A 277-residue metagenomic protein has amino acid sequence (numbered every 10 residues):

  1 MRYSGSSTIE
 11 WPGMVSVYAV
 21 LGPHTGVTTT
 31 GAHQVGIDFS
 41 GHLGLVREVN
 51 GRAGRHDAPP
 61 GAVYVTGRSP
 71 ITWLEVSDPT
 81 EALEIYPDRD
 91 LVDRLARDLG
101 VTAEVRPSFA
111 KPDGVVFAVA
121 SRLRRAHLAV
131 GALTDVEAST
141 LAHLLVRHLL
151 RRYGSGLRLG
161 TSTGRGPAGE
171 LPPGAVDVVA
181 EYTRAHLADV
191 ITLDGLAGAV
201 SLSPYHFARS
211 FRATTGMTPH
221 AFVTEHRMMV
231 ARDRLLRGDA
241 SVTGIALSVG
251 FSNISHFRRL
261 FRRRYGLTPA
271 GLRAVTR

Functional and structural regions predicted by a protein language model:
M1-V105, R125, V130-G131, D135: N-terminal regulatory/effector-sensing and dimerization cores that precede helix-turn-helix DNA-binding domains
D90-R94, D98, E104-E181, A185 (+1 more regions): An amphipathic alpha-helical interaction segment
A132, V190, D239-S241: Residue at a beta-strand N-cap/secondary-structure junction
V178-H226, A246-V275: Basic/polar phosphate-binding segments, predominantly the helix-turn-helix DNA-binding elements of transcriptional
